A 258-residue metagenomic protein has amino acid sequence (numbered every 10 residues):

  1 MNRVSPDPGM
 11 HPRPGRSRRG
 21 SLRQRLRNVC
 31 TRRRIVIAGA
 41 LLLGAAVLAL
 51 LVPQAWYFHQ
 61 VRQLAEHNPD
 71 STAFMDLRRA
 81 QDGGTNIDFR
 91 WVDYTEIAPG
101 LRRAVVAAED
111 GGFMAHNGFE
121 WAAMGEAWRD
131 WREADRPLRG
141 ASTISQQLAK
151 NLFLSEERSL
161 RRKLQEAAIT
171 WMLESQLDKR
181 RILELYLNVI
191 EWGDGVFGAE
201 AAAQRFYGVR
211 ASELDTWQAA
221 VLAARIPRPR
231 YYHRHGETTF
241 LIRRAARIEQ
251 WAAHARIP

Functional and structural regions predicted by a protein language model:
N2-P258: Juxtamembrane regions of bacterial inner-membrane/periplasmic proteins, predominantly the peptidoglycan biogenesis
